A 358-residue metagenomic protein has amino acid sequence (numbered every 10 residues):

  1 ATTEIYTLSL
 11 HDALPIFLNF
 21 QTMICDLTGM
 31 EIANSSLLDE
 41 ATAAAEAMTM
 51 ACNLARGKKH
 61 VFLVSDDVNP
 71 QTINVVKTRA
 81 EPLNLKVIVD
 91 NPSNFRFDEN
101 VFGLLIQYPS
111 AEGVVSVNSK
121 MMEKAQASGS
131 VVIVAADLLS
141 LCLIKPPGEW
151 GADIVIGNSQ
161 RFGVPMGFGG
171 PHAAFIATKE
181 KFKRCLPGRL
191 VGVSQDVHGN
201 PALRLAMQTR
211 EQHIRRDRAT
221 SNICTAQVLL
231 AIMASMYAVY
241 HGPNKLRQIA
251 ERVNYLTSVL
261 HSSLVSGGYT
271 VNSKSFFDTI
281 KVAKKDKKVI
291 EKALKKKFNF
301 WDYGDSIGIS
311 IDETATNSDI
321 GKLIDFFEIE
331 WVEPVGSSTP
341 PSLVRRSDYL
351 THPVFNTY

Functional and structural regions predicted by a protein language model:
A1-L14: Short, small-residue-biased leader/transition segments that mark boundaries at the very start of proteins
S9, V197, P201, I214-A219 (+2 more regions): ATP-dependent carboxylate/acyl-activation modules
P15, D26-A45: Short loop-beta-helix segment that forms the pyridoxal 5′-phosphate
I24, V76-K77, L104, D137 (+5 more regions): Buried hydrophobic positions in well-ordered alpha/beta secondary-structure cores of metabolic enzymes
A33, K86-D90, N272, W301: General small-molecule cofactor/ligand-binding pocket signal
T42-N200, L264-V265, P341, F355: Conserved PLP-enzyme active-site core in the AAT-like
F162-S263, G267, V271-K274, R345: Active-site C-terminal subdomain of aminotransferase-like
N244-F326, W331-S338: Conserved C-terminal alpha-helix-loop-beta "cap" of PLP-dependent enzymes that closes/shapes the active-site mouth
